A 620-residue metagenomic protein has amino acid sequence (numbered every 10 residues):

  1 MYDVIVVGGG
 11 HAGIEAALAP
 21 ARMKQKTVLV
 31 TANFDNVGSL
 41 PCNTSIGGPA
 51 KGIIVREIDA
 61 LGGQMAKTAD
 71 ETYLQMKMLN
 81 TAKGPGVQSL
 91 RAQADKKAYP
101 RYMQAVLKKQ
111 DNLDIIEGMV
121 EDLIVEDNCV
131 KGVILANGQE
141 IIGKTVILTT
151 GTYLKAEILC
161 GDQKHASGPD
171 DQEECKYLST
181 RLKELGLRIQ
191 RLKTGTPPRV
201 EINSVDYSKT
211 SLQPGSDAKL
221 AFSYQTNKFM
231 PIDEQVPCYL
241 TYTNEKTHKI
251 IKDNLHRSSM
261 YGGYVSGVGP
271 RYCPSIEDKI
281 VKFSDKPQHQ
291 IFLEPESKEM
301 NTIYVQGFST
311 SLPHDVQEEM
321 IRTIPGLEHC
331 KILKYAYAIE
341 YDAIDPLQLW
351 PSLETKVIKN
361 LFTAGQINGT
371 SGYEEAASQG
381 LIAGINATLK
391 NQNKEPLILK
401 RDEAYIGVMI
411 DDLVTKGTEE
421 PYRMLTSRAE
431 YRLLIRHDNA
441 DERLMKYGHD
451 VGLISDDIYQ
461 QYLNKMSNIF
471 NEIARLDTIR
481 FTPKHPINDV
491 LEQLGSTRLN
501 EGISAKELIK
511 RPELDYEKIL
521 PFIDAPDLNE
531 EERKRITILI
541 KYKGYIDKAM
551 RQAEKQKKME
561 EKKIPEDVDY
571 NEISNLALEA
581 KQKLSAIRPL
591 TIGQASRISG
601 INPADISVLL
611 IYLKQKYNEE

Functional and structural regions predicted by a protein language model:
M1-A12: Beta1/beta-strand and adjacent pyrophosphate-binding region of the FAD-binding site in flavoprotein oxidoreductases
L18-D122, T149-A166, E173, Y177-L178 (+2 more regions): Conserved N-terminal/central alpha/beta ligand/cofactor-binding core
N33, M78, T180-E318, T415-N488 (+2 more regions): An anion/pyrophosphate-binding glycine-rich loop and adjacent beta-alpha core in soluble alpha-beta enzymes
A136-T145: Core beta-strand elements of the Rossmann-like FAD/NAD(P) dinucleotide-binding domain in flavoenzyme oxidoreductases
T145, T150-L154, L312, P325: Glycine-/small-residue-rich beta->alpha transition segments that form the dinucleotide
A166-D171, N368-T388: A conserved FAD-binding loop/helix module that cradles the flavin
V281-F283, Y337-T363, I367, I410 (+2 more regions): FAD-binding beta-loop-beta segment adjacent to the flavin cofactor pocket
E328, L381, A387, N393-E620: Non-catalytic terminal regions with compositionally biased, polar/charged low complexity
